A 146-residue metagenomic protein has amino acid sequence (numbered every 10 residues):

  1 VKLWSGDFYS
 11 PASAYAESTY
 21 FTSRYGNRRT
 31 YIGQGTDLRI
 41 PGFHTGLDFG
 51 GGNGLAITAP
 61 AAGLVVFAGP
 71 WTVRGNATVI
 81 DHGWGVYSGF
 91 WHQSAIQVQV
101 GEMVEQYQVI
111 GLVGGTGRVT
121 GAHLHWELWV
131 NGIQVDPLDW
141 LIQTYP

Functional and structural regions predicted by a protein language model:
V1-S13: Extracytoplasmic and endomembrane cell-envelope/extracellular-matrix remodeling and assembly machinery
Y15-P146: Catalytic cores of peptidoglycan-degrading enzymes
